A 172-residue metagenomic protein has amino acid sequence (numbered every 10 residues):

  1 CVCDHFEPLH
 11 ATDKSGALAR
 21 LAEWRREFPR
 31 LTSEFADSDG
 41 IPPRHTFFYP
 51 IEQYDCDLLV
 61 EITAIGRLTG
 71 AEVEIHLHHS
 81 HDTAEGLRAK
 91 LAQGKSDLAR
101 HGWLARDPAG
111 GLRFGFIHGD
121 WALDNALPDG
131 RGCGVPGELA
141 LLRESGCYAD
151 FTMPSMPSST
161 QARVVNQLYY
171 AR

Functional and structural regions predicted by a protein language model:
C1-R172: Catalytic alpha-helical scaffold of carbohydrate-active enzymes acting on polysaccharides/glycoconjugates
